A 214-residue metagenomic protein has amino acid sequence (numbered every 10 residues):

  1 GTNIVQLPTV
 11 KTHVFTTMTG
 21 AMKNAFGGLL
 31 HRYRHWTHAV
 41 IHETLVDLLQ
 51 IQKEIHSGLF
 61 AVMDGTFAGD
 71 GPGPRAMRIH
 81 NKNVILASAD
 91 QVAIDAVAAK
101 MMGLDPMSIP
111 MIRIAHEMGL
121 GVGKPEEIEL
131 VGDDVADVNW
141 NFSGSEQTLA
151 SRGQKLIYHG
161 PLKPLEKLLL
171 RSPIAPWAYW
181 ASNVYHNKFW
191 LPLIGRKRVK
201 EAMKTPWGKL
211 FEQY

Functional and structural regions predicted by a protein language model:
G1-Y214: Extended, low-polarity segments enriched in aliphatic/aromatic residues
